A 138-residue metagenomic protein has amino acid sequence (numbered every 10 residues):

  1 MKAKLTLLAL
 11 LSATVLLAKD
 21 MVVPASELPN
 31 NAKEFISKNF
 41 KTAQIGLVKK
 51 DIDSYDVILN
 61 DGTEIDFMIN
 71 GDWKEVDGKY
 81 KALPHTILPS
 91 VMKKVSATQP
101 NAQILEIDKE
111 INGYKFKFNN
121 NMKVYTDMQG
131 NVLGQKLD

Functional and structural regions predicted by a protein language model:
M1-M21: Bacterial Sec-dependent N-terminal signal peptides
A18-D20, G71-K79: Acidic/histidine-rich, surface-exposed loop or edge segments in extracytoplasmic proteins
V22-T42, A82-Q103: Short, non-transmembrane alpha-helical segments in secretory-pathway proteins
L28-E64: N-terminal targeting signals for Sec/Tat export/insertion, comprising classic cleavable signal peptides
Y55-V57, E110-K117, N121-T126: Conserved histidines in hydrophobic membrane contexts and catalytic metal-binding motifs
E64-E75, V124-Q135: A short, surface-exposed beta-strand/turn
D77-T86, D138: Intrinsically disordered, low-complexity Ser/Thr-rich linker and spacer segments in cell-wall-related proteins
S96, K109-G113, M128-N131, L137: Flexible "stalk/tail and boundary" regions
